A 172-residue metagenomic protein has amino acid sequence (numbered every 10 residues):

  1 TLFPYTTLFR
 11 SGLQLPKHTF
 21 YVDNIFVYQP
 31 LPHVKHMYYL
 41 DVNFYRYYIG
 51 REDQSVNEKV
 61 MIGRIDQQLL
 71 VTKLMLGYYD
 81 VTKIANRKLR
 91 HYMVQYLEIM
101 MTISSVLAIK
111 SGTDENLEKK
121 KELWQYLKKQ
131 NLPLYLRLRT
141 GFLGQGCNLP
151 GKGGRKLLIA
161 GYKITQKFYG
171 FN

Functional and structural regions predicted by a protein language model:
P4-M61: Conserved nucleotide-sugar donor-binding catalytic segment
V42-R51, N57-I84, I103, L107-P133: Catalytic core of nucleotide-sugar-dependent glycosyltransferases
N86-R90, Y135-R137: Short, surface-exposed acidic
L89-Q95, L117-K121: Short, charged, amphipathic alpha-helical segments
Y92-L107: Amphipathic alpha-helical repeat scaffolds of TPR domains
K110-N172: Membrane-interface aromatic/basic loop that binds lipid-linked glycans or pyrophosphate carriers, typified by
